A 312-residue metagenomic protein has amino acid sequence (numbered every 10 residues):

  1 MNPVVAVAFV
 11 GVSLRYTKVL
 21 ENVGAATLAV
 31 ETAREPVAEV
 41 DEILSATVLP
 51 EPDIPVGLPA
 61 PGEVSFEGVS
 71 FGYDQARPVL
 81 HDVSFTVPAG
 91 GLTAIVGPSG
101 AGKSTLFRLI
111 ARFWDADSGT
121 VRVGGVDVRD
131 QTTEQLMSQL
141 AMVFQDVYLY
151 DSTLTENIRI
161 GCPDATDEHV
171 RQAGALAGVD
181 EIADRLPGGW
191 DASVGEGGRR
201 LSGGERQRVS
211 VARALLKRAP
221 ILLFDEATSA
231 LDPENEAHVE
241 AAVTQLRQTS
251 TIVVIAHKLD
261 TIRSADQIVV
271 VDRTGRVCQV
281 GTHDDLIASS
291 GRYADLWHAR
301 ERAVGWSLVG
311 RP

Functional and structural regions predicted by a protein language model:
R15-I43: Cytosolic ends of transmembrane helices, especially the final helix of ABC transmembrane type-1 domains
L44-T93, D115, D127-R129, E168 (+4 more regions): Primarily ABC-family ATPase nucleotide-binding module
V83, T133, M137-L140, D151-S152 (+1 more regions): ABC ATPase nucleotide-binding domain
V96-P98: The feature captures the beta-strand-to-loop junction immediately N-terminal to the Walker
T105, S138-D146, N157, A173-V179 (+1 more regions): ABC-family ATPase nucleotide-binding domain "signature/switch" substructure
A111: Helix-to-loop junction immediately C-terminal to a conserved catalytic motif
W114-R122, D164-A165, S264-A265, V280: Conserved post-Walker A/P-loop segment of ABC ATPase nucleotide-binding domains
G119-V126, L136: Conserved ABC transporter NBD signature motif
